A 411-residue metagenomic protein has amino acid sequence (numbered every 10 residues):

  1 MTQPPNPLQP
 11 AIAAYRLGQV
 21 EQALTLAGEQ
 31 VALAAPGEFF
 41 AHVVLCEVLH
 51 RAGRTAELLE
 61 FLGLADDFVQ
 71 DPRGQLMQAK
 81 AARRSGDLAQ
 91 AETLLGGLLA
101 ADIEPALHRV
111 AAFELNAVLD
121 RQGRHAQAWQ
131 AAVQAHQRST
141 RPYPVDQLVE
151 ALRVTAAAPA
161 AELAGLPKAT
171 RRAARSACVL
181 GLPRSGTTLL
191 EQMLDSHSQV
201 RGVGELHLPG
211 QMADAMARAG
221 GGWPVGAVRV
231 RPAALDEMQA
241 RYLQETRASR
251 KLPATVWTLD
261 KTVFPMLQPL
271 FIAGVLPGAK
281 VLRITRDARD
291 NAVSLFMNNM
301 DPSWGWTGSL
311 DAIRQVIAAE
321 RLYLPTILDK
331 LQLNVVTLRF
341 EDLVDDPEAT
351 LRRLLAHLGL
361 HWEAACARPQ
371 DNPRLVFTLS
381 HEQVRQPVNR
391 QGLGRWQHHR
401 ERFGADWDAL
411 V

Functional and structural regions predicted by a protein language model:
P5, F40, R73, L107-V110: Start-of-helix register in tetratricopeptide repeats
P5-A32: Alpha-helical segment of the N-proximal tetratricopeptide repeat
Q9, V44, M77-K80, E114: "A position-specific structural signal for the A-helix of alpha-solenoid helical repeats
A14, C46, A56-L62, R83-L98 (+7 more regions): PAPS-dependent sulfotransferases, especially Golgi type II membrane carbohydrate sulfotransferases
A169-L276, K280-R286: Phosphate-binding active sites in nucleotide-utilizing proteins
H207-L208, A288-N291, L343-V344: Conserved nucleotide-binding/hydrolysis micro-motifs of P-loop NTPases
